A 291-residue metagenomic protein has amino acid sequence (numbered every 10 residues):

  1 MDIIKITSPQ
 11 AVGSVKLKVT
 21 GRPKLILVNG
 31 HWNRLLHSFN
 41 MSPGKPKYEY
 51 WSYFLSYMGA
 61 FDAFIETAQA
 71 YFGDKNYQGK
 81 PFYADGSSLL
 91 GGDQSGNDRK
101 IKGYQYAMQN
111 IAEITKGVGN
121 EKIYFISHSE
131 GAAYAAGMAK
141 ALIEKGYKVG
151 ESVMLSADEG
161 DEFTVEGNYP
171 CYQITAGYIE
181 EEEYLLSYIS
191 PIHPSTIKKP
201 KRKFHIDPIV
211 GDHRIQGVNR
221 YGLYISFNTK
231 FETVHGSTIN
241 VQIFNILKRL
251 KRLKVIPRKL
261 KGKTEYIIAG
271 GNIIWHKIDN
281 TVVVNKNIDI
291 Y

Functional and structural regions predicted by a protein language model:
M1-I4: A short beta-strand micro-motif common to beta-rich folds, especially ectodomain repeats
P9-V19: Long, low-complexity ectodomains and other extracytoplasmic segments of secretory-pathway proteins
K18-N120: Active-site catalytic motif of lipid deacylating hydrolases and related acyltransferases
R22-P23, F54-A63, Y134-A136, A141 (+2 more regions): Extended low-polarity, hydrophobic cluster-rich segments
L25, N29-W32, G96-P208, Q216 (+2 more regions): Serine-dependent carboxylesterase/thioesterase catalytic core of lipase-like alpha/beta-hydrolase/SGNH enzymes
L89-L90, V165-Y291: C-terminal catalytic-base region of ester-bond hydrolases, centering on the histidine of the charge-relay
